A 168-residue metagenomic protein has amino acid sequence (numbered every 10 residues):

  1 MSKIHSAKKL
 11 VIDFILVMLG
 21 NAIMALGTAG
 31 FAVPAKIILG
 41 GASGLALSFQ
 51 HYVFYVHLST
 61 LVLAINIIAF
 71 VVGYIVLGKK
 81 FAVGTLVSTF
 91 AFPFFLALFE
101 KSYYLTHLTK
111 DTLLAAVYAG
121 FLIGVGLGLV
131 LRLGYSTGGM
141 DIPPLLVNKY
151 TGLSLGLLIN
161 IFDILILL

Functional and structural regions predicted by a protein language model:
M1-L168: Core subunits and conserved enzymes of cellular information-processing and envelope-translocation systems across
